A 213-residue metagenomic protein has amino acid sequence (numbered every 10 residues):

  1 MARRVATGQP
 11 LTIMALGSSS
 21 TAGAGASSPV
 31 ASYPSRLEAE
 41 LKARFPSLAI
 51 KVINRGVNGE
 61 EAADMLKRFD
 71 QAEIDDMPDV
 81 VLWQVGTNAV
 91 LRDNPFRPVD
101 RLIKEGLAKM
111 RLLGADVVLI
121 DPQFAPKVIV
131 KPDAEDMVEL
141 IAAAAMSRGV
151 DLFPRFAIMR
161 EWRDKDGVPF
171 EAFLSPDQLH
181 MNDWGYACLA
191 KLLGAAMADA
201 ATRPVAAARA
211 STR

Functional and structural regions predicted by a protein language model:
M1-R55, R68-M77: Serine-esterase "nucleophile elbow" of acetyl-processing enzymes
S35-K51, E60-R213: Alpha-helical cap/lid subdomain in secreted, periplasmic, or secretory-pathway luminal O-acyl-processing enzymes
